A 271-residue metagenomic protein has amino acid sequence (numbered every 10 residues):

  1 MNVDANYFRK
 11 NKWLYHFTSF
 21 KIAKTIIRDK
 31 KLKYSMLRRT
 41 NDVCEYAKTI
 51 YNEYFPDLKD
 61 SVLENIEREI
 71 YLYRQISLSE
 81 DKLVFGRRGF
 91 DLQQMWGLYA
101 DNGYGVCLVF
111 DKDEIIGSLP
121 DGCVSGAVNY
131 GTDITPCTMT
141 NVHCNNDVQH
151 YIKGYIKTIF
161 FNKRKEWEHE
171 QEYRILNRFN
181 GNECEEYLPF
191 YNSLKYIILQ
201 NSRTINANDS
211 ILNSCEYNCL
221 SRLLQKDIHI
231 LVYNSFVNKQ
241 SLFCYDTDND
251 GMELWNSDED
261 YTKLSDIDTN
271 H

Functional and structural regions predicted by a protein language model:
M1-H271: Partner-binding and oligomerization surfaces adjacent to conserved cores of proteins that assemble macromolecular
